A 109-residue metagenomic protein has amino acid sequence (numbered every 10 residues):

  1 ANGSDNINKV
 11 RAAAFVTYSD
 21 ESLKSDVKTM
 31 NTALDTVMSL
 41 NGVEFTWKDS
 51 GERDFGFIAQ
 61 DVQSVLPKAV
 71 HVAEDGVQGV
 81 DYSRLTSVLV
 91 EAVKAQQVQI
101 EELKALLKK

Functional and structural regions predicted by a protein language model:
A1-N2: Extracellular glycan-interaction patches encoded by glycine-rich segments
D5-S83, Q99-K109: C-terminal intramolecular chaperone/autoprocessing and neck/assembly modules of extracellular spikes and adhesins
